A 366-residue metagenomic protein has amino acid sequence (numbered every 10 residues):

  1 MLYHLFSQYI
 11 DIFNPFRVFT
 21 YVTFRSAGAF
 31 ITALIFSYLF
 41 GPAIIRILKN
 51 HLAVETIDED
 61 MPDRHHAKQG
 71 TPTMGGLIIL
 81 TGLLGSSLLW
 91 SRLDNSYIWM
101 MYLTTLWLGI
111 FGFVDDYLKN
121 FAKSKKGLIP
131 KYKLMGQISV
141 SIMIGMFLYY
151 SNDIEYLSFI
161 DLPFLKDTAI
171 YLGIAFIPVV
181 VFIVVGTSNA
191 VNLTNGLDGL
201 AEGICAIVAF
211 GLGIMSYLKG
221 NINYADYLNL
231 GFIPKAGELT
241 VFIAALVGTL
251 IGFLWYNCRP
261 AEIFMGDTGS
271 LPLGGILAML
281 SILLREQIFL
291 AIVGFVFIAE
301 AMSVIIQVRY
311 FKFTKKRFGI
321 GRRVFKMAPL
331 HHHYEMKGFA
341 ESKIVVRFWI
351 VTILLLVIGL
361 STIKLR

Functional and structural regions predicted by a protein language model:
L2-I44, L84-I110, I144-M146, Y150-I160 (+3 more regions): Alpha-helical transmembrane segments
P42-D60: Membrane-interface helix-loop junction between the first two transmembrane segments
I57-T71, K125-G136: Juxtamembrane helix-capping/reentrant segments at transmembrane boundaries
D94-Y102, F121-G136: Membrane-interfacial loop-to-helix junctions in multi-pass inner-membrane proteins
K119-I129, L162-I170, K315-R317: Membrane interface segments of multi-pass transport proteins and intramembrane proteases
Y132-M146: Carboxylate/His-rich catalytic cores and anion/metal-binding grooves
